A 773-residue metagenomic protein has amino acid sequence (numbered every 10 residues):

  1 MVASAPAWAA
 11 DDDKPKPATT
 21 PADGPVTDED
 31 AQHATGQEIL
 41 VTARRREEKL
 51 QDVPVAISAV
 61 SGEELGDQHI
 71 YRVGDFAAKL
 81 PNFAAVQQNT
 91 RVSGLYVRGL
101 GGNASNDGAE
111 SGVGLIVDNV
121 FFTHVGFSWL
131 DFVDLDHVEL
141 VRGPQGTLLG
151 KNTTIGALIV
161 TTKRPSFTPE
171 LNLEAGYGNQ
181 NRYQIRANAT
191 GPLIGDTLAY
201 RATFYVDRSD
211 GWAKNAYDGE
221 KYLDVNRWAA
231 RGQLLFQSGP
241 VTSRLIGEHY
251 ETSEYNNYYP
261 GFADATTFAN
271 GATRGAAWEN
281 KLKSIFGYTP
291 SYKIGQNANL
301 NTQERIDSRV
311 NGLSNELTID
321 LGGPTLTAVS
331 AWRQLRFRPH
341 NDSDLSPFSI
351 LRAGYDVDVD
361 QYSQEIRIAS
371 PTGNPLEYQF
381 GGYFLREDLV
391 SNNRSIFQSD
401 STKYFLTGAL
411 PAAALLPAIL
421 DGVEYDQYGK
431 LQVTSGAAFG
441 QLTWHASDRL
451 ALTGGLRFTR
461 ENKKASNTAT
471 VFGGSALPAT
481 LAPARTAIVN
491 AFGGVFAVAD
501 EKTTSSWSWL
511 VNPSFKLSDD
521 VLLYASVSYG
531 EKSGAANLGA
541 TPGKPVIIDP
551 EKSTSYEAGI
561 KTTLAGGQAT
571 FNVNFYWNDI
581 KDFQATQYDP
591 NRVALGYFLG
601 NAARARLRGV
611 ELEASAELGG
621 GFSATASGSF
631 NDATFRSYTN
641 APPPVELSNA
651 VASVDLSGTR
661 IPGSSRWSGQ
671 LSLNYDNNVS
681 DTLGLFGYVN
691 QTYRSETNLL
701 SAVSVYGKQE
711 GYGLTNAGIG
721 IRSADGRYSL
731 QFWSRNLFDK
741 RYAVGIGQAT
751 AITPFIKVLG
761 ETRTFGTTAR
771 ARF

Functional and structural regions predicted by a protein language model:
V2-Q68, G74-K79, A230, L313 (+1 more regions): N-terminal Sec signal peptide and the immediately downstream disordered periplasmic leader that contains the TonB box
E110-G112, H124, V133-R142, T147-A216 (+7 more regions): Outer-membrane beta-barrel translocator/receptor signature
I159, S166-T168, G176, N188-F286 (+6 more regions): Periplasmic-side early beta-strands and strand-to-turn transitions of outer-membrane beta-barrels
T190, V357-Y383, Y556-E557, T659-F773: Conserved C-terminal beta-signal and adjacent last beta-strands/turns of outer-membrane beta-barrel proteins
A213-K221, N257-N299, S343-R352, R394-Y428 (+6 more regions): Solvent-exposed loop segments that connect transmembrane elements
L235-Q237, I368-P371, E377, Y383-L385 (+1 more regions): Structural signature of Gram-negative outer-membrane beta-barrels, strongest in the C-terminal barrel of TonB-dependent
E316-D320, T325-N341, K516-K532, I547-V610 (+3 more regions): Membrane-embedded beta-barrel scaffold of Gram-negative outer-membrane proteins
E377-Q379, L452, W577-D579, G600-L699 (+1 more regions): Gram-negative outer-membrane beta-barrel transporters
